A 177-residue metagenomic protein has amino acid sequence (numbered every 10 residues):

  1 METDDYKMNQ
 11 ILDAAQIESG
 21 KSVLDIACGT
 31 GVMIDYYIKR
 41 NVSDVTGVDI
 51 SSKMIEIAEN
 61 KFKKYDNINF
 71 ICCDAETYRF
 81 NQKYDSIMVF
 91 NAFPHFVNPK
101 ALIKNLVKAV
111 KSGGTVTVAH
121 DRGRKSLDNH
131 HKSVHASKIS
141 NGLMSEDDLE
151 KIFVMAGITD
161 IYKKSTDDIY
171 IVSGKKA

Functional and structural regions predicted by a protein language model:
M1-Q10, G142: Conserved SAM-binding loop and adjacent beta-strand
L24, T30-T77: Class I SAM-dependent methyltransferase SAM/SAH-binding core
M88: A conserved beta-strand element that flanks and buttresses the S-adenosyl-L-methionine
N91-A92: Short catalytic micro-motifs in class I SAM-dependent methyltransferases
K100-S112: A short glycine-rich, Lys/Arg-flanked "PGG" loop and its adjoining helix->strand segment in the class I
T117-S140: Conserved class I S-adenosyl-L-methionine
N141-A156: Short alpha-helix
G157-I158, K164-A177: Core SAM-dependent methyltransferase catalytic element
